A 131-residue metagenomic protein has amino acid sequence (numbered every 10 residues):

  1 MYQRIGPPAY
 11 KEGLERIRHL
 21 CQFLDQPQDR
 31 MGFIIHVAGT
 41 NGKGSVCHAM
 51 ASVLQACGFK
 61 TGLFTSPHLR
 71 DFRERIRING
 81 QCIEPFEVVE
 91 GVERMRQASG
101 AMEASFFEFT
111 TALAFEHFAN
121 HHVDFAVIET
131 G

Functional and structural regions predicted by a protein language model:
M1-P8: Charged, amphipathic alpha-helical linker segments immediately N-terminal to NTP-binding catalytic cores
P8-Y10, L14, R18-F23, P27-R30 (+1 more regions): ATP-dependent carboxylate-amine ligase catalytic core
F33, S45-G62: A conserved segment at the C-terminal end of the G1
I35-V37: Hydrophobic anchor at the beta1->P-loop junction of P-loop NTPases
K43-C47, R70-R73: Short active-site-adjacent helix-start/loop capping segments
